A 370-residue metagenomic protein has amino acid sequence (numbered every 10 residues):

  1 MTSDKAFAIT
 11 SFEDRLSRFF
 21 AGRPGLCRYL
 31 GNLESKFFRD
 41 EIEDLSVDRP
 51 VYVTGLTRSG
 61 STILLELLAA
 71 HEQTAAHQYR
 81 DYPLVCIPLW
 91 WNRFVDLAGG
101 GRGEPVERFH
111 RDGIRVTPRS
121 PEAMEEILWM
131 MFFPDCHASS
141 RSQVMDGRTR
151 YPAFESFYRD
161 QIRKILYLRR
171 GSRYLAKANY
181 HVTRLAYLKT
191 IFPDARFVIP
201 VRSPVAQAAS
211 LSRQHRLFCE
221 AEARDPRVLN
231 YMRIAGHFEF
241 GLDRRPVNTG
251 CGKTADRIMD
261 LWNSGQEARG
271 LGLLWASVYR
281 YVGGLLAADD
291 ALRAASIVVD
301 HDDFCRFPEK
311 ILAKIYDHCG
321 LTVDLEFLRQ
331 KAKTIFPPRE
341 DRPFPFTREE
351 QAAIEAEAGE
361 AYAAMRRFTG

Functional and structural regions predicted by a protein language model:
M1-L45, C219-G370: PAPS-dependent sulfotransferases, especially Golgi type II membrane carbohydrate sulfotransferases
D48-P50: Pre-Walker A (Motif I) flank of P-loop NTPase domains
V53: Hydrophobic anchor at the beta1->P-loop junction of P-loop NTPases
L56: P-loop (Walker A) phosphate-binding loop of NTP-binding proteins
T62-A75: A conserved segment at the C-terminal end of the G1
R80-Y174: PAPS-dependent sulfation machinery
R173-K177, V298-D300: Short catalytic-loop micro-motif centered on adjacent basic/acidic residues
K177-N179, L188-R213, I315: Conserved phosphate-donor/acceptor-positioning beta-strand/loop module used by diverse small-molecule
